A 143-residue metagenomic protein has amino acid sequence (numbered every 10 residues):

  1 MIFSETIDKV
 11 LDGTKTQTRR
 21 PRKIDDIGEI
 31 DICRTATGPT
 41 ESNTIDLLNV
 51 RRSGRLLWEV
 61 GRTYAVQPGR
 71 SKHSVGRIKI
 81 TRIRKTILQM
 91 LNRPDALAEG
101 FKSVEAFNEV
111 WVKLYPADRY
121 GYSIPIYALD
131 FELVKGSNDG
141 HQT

Functional and structural regions predicted by a protein language model:
M1-T143: Secondary-structure transition motif
